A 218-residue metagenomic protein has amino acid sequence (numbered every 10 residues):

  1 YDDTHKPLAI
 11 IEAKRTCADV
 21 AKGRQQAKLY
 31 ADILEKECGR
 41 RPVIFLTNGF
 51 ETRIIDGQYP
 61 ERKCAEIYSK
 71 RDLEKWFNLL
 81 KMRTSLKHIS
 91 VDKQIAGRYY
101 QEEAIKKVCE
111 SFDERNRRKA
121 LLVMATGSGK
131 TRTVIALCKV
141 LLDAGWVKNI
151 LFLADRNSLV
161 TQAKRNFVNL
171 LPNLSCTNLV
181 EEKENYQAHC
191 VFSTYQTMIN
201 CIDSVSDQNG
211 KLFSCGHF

Functional and structural regions predicted by a protein language model:
Y1-N149, A154, S158-L174, Y186-C190 (+1 more regions): ATP-dependent helicase/translocase motor core
L179-K183: Short, solvent-exposed loop/turn elements at beta->coil junctions and helix N-caps that rim active or binding pockets
